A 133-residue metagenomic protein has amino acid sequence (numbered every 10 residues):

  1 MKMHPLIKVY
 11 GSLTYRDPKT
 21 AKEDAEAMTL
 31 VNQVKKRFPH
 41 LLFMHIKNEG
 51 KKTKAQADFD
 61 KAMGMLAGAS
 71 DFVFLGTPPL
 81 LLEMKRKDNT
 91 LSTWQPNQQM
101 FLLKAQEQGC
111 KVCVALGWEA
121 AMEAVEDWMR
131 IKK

Functional and structural regions predicted by a protein language model:
M1-K133: Catalytic phosphate/metal-binding cores of nucleic-acid and nucleotide-processing enzymes, i.e., regions that mediate
